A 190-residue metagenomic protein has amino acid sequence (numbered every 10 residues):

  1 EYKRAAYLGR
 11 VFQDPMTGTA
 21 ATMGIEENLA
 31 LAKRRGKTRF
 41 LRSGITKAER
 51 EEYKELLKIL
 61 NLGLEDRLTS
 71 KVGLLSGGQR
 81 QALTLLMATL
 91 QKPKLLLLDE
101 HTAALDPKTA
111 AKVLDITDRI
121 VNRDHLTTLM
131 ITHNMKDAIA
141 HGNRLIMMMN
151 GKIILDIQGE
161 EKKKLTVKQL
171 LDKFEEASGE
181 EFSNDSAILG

Functional and structural regions predicted by a protein language model:
E1-G9, T17, A21, R39-R42 (+2 more regions): ABC ATPase NBD coupling module
M23-R35: Q-loop/switch helix immediately C-terminal to the Walker
A88-T89: ABC ATPase C-loop
L96-D99: Catalytic Walker B motif of ABC-type/P-loop ATPase nucleotide-binding domains
P107-T109: Helix N-cap at the start of a conserved alpha-helix in ABC-type nucleotide-binding domains
A111-R123: Helical segment within the ABC ATPase nucleotide-binding domain
T132-H133: H-loop/switch region of ABC-family ATPase nucleotide-binding domains
K152-S178: Conserved beta-strand-loop-alpha-helix hinge in the C-terminal portion of ABC ATPase nucleotide-binding domains
